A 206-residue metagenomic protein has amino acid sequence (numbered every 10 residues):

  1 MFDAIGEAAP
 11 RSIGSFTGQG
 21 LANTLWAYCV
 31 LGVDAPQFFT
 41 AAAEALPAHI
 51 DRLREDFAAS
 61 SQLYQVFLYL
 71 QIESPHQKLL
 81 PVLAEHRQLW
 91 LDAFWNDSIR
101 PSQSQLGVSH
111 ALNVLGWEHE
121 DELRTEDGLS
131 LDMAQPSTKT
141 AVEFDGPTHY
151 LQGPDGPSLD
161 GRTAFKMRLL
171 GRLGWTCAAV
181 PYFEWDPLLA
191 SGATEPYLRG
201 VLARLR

Functional and structural regions predicted by a protein language model:
M1-R206: Eukaryotic RNA-binding helical-repeat scaffolds
